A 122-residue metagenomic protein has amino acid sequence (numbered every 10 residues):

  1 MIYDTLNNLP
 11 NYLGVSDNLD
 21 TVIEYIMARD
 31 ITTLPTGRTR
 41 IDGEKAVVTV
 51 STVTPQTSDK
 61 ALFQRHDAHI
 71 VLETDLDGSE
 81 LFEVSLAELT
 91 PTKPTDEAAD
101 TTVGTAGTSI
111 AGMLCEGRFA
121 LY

Functional and structural regions predicted by a protein language model:
M1-V50, L62-R65: A short, N-terminal "cap"/entry segment at the start of jelly-roll beta-barrel domains of the cupin/DSBH fold
T32, R65-D67, T105, M113: Short solvent-exposed loop/turn micro-motifs enriched in small/polar/acidic residues
G43-K45, R65-H69, D75-D77, C115: Short connector loops at helix/strand junctions that flank enzyme active sites, especially segments positioning acidic
V48-V50, L72-D75, F82, A120-Y122: Short hydrophobic-aromatic micro-motifs
Q56-K60: A short, acidic/glycine-rich surface segment
A68-T90, T95-A106: Glycine- and acidic-residue-biased ligand/ion/polar-headgroup-sensing regions
T102-G107, A111-Y122: Conserved metal-binding segment of the jelly-roll/cupin
